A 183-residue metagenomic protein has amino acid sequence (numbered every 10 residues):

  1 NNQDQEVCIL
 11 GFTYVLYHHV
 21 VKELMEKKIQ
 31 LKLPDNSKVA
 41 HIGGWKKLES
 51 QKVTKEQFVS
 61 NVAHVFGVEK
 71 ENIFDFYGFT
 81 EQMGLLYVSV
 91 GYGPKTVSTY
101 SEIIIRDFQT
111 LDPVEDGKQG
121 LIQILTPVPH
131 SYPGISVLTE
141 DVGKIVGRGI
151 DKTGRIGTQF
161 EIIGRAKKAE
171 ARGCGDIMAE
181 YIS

Functional and structural regions predicted by a protein language model:
N1-S183: Active-site glycine/GP-rich loop and adjacent strand/helix microenvironment that borders small-molecule binding pockets
